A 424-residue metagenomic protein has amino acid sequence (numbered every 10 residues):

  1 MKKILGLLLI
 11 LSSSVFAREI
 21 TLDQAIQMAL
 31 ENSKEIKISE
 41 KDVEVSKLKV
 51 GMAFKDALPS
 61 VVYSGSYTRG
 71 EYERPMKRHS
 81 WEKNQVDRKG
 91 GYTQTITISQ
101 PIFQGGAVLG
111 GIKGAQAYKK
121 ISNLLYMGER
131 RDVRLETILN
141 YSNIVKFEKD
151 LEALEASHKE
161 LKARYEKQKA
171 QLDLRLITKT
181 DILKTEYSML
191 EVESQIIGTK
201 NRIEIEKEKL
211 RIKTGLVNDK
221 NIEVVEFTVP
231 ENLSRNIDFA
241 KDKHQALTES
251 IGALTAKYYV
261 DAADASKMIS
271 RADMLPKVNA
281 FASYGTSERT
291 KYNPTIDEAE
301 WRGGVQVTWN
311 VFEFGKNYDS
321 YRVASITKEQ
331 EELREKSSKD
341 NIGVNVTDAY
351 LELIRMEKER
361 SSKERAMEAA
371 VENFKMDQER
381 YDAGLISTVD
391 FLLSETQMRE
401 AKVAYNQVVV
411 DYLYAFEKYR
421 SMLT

Functional and structural regions predicted by a protein language model:
I4-S13: Sec-dependent N-terminal signal peptides
A17-S66, Y72, L135, V217-D219 (+3 more regions): Bacterial Sec-pathway N-terminal export signals of envelope proteins
I20, R130-Q245, A349-E352, M356 (+3 more regions): Periplasmic alpha-helical coiled-coil/stalk elements that build and connect Gram-negative outer-membrane
K37, S60-S80, R88, S99-G128 (+5 more regions): Small/polar (Gly/Ser/Thr/Ala-rich) solvent-exposed segments that form structured loops/beta-strands/short helices used
I38-A53, E129, V133-A153, A163 (+5 more regions): Amphipathic alpha-helical coiled-coil segments
F54, S99, R271, Q306-T308: Transmembrane beta-barrel domains of outer membrane proteins
Y92-I96, D242, W301-V307: Hydrophobic, lipid-facing positions within transmembrane beta-strands of outer-membrane proteins
